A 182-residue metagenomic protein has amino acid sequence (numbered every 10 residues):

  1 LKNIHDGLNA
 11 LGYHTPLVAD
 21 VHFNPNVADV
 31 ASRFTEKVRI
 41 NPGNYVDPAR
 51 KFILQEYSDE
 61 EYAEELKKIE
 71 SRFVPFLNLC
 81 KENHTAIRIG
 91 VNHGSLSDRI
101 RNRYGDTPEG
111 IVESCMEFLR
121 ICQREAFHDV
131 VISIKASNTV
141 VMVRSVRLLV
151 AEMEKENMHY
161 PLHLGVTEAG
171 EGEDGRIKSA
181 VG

Functional and structural regions predicted by a protein language model:
L1-F118: Active-site beta->alpha loop and helix N-cap motifs at the rims of alpha/beta catalytic domains
E60-I69, R101-G182: Catalytic alpha/beta core domains of metabolic enzymes, predominantly
